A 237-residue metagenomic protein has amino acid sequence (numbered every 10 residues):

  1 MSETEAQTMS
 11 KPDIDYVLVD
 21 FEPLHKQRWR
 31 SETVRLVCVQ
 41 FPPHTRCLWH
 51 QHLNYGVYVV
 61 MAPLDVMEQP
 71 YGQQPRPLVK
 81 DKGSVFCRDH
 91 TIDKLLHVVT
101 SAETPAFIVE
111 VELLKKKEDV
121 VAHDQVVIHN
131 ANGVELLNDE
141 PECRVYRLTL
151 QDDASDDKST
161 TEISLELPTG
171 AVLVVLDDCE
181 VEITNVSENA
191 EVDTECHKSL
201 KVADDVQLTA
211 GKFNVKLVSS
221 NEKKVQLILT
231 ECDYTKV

Functional and structural regions predicted by a protein language model:
S2-C38, P42-L48, E68, P75-I163 (+1 more regions): A short, N-terminal "cap"/entry segment at the start of jelly-roll beta-barrel domains of the cupin/DSBH fold
R30, P70-I92, N185-N214: Short acidic-glycine-tyrosine-enriched beta hairpin
P42, M61, K80-D81, Q151 (+3 more regions): Residue-level recognition of short, solvent-exposed, well-ordered loop/turn junctions that link secondary-structure
P43-V57, Q73-Q74, D153-V172, D193-V202: A short beta-loop-beta micro-motif enriched in histidine and acidic residues
H50, L95-E103, L165, V175 (+1 more regions): Asparagine-centered strand-capping/turn motif at beta-strand->loop junctions
Q51-M67, L165-E182, V186: Short, conserved beta-strand element in jelly-roll/cupin
Q69-Y71, V111, T184-E188, S220 (+1 more regions): Surface loops and adjacent helix of pleckstrin homology
A171-V172, C196-K216, K223-V237: Sequence termini and other peripheral, non-core segments
